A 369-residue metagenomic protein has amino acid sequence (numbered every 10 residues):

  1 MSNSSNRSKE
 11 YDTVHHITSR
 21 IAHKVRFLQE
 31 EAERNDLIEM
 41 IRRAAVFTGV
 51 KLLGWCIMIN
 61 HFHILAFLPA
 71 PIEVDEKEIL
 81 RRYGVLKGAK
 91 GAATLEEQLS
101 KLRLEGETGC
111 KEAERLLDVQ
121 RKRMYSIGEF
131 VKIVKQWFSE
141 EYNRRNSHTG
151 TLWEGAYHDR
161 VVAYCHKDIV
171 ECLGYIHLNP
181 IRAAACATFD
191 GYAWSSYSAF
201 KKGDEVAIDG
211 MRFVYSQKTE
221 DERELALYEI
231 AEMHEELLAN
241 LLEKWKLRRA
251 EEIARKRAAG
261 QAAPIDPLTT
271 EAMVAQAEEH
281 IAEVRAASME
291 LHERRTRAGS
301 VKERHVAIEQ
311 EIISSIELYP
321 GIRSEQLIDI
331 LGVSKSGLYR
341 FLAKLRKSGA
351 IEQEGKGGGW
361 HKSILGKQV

Functional and structural regions predicted by a protein language model:
M1-I59, F67-G355, I364-V369: Short Pro-Cys-Gly-centered "Cys-loop" motif that presents a nucleophilic cysteine in a tight turn
W360: Charged, glycine-enriched surface loops/patches that mediate electrostatic binding to polyanionic ligands
